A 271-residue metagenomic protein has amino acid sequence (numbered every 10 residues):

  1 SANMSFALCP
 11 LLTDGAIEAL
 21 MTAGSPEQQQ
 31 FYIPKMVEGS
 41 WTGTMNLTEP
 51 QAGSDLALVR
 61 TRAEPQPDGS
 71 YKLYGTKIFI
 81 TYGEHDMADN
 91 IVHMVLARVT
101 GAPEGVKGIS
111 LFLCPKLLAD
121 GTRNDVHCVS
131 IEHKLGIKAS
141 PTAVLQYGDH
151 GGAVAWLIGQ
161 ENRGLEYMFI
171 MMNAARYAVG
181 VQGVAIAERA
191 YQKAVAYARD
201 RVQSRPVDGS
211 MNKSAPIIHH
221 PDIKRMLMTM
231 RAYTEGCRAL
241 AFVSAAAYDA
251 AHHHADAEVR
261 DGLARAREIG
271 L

Functional and structural regions predicted by a protein language model:
S1, L8-L11, A23-G24, E38-G39 (+4 more regions): Alpha-helical interface subdomain recognition
S1-P65, N90: Long, structured ligand/cofactor-binding scaffold of large enzymes
A16, S25, M45, A63 (+6 more regions): Buried hydrophobic positions in well-ordered alpha/beta secondary-structure cores of metabolic enzymes
E18-M21, S54-V59, G83-D86, N90-V92 (+4 more regions): Short acidic, glycine/serine/threonine-rich loops at helix termini
T44-H85, R260-L271: Flexible, glycine/threonine-enriched loop-and-boundary segments that flank and lead into catalytic domains of large
Q51-S54, E84-D86, P103, K134-P141: Short Gly/Pro-enriched turn/cap motifs at secondary-structure boundaries
S70-R123: A short core secondary-structure module
F79-T81, L117-V129, K134, P141-A175 (+1 more regions): A glycine-rich, basic-preceded beta-loop-alpha segment at the flavin cofactor/substrate interface of flavin-utilizing
